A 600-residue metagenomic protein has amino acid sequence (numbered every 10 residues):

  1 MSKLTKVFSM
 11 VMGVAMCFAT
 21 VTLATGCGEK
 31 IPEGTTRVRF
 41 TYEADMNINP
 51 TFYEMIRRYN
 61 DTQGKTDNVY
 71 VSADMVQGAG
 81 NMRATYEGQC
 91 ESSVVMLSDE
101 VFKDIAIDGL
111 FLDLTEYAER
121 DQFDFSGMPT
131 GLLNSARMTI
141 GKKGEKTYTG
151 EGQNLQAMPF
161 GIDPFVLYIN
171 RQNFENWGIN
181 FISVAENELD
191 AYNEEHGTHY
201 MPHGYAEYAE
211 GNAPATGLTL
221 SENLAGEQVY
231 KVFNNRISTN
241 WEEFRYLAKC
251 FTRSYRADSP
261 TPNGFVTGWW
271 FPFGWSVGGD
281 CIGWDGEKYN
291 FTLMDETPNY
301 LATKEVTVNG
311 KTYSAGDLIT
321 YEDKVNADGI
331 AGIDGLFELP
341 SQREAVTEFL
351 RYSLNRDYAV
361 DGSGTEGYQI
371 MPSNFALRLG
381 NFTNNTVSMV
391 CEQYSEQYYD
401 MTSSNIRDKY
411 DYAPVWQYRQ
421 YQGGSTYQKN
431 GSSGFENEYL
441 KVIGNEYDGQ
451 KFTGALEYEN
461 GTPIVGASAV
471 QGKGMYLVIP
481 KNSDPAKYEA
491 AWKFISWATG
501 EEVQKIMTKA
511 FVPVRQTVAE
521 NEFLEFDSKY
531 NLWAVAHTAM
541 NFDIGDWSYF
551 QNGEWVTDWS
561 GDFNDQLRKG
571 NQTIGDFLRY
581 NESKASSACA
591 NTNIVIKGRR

Functional and structural regions predicted by a protein language model:
L4-S9, F18-L110, E119-F125, N180-E188 (+4 more regions): Conserved N-terminal structural module of periplasmic/extracytoplasmic solute-binding proteins
C27, I31-P32, L377, Y398-Y399 (+4 more regions): Mature extracytoplasmic/periplasmic domains
Y42-F52, V69-G144, P159-R171, L189 (+4 more regions): Ligand-binding clamshell of periplasmic/extracellular solute-binding protein-like
T51, A345-F349, S388, P485-A498 (+1 more regions): Short amphipathic alpha-helical coupling segments at ligand-binding clamshell hinges and other catalytic/signaling
D99-V166, E175-W177, N187-A215, A413 (+1 more regions): Hinge/lid segment of periplasmic solute-binding proteins
G141-F160, Y192-I330: Extracytoplasmic/periplasmic solute-binding protein
W241, R245-T252, D285-F375, M401-S404 (+2 more regions): Glycine-centered hinge/linker elements that transmit conformational signals in sensory and ligand-binding systems
Q428, G434-V465, T508-L567, I594-R600: Long, aromatic- and glycine/proline-rich binding clefts that accommodate carbohydrate-like moieties
